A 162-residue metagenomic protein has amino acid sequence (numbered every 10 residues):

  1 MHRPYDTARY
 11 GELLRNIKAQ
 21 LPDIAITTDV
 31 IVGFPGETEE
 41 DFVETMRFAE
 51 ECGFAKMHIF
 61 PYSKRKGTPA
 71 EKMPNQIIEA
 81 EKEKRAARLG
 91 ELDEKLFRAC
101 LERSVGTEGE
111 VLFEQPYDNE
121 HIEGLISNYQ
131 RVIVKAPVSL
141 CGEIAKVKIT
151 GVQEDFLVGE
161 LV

Functional and structural regions predicted by a protein language model:
M1-K56, Y62, G67-E81: Conserved non-cysteine loop/helix-boundary elements of the Radical SAM core domain that shape
K72-V162: Terminal RNA-binding accessory module
